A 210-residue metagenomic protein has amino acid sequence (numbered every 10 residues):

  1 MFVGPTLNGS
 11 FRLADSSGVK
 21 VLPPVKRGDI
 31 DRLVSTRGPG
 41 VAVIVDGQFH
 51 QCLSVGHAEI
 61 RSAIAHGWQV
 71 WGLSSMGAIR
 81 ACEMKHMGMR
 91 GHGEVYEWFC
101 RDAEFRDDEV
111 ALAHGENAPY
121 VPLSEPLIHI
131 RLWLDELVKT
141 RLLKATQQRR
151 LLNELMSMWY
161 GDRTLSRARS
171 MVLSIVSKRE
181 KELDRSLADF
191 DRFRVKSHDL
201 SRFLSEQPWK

Functional and structural regions predicted by a protein language model:
M1-G38: N-terminal short beta-loop-beta anion/metal-coordinating cradle
F2, V41-V45, W71: Structural motif
S17, G40-F49: Short, basic, glycine/proline-bearing loop/turn elements
A65-V70: A short helix->loop->beta-strand "cap" motif at the edges of active sites that frequently abuts
M76-G77, A81-G115: Class I SAM-dependent methyltransferase SAM-binding "motif I" and its flanking Rossmann-like core
A103-V138: Internal catalytic-core helix/loop-beta-alpha segment that presents or stabilizes conserved functional determinants
I130-K181: Charge-patterned, long linear interaction tracts outside catalytic cores
M171-K210: Acidic catalytic cores of enzymes that act on phosphate-bearing nucleotides/polynucleotides
